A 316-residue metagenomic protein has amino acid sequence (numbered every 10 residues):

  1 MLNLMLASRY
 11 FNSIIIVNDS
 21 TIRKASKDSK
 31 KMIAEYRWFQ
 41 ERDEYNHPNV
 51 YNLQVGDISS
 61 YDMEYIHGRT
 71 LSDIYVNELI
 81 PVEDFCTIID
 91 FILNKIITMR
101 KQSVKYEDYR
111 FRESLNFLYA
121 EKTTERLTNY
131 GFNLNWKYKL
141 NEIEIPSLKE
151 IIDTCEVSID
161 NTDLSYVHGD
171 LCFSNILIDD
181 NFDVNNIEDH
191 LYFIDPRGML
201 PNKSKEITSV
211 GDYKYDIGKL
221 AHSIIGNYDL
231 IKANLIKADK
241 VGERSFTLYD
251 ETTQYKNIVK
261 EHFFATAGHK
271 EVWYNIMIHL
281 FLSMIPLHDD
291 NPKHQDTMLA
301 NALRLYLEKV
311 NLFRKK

Functional and structural regions predicted by a protein language model:
L2-S13, V17-N18, I92-D108, Y228-I236 (+2 more regions): Phosphate/pyrophosphate-binding loops and the adjoining catalytic core of nucleotide-dependent enzymes
N3-E41, P48, G56, E64-Y65 (+1 more regions): ATP-binding glycine-rich loop module of kinase domains
S20, I33, Y51-N52, I58-H67 (+5 more regions): Extended charged low-complexity segments that act as oligomerization/scaffolding linkers
R42, H47, S72-D160, Y166-V167 (+2 more regions): Conserved kinase catalytic-core helix
Q54, V76, F132-E156, I176-L177 (+3 more regions): Hydrophobic transmembrane helix bundles of membrane-integrated enzymes that assemble and modify cell-envelope
E150-G211: Active-site acidic catalytic loop and adjacent metal/ATP-binding pocket of ATP-dependent phosphoryl transfer enzymes
L191, M199-H262, I278-K293: Active-site activation/catalytic loop segments of kinase-like enzymes and analogous catalytic loops in related
G268-M277: All-alpha amphipathic helical-bundle segments outside canonical DNA-binding/catalytic cores that form hydrophobic
